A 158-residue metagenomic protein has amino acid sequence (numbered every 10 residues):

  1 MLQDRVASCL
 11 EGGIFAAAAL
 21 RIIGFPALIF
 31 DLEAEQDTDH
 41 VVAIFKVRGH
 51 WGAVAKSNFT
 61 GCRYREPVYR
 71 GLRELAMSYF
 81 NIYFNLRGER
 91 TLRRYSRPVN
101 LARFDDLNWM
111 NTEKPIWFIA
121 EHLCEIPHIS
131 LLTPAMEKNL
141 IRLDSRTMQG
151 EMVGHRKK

Functional and structural regions predicted by a protein language model:
M1-K158: A structural boundary/capping signal
